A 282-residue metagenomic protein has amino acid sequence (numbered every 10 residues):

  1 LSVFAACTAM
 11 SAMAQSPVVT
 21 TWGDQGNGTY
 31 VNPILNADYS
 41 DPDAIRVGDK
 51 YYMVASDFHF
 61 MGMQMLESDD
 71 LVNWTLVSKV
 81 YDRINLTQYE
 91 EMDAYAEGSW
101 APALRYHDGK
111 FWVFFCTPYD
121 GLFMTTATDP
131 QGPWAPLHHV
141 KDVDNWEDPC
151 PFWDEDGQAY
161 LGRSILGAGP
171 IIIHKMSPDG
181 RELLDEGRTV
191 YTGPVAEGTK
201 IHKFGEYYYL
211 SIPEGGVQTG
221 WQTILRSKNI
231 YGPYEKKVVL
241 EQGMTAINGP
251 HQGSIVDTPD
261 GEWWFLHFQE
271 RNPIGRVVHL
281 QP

Functional and structural regions predicted by a protein language model:
L1-S16: Bacterial Sec-dependent N-terminal signal peptides
A14-P282: Carbohydrate-active catalytic/glycan-binding domains of CAZyme proteins, especially the secreted or lumenal ectodomains
